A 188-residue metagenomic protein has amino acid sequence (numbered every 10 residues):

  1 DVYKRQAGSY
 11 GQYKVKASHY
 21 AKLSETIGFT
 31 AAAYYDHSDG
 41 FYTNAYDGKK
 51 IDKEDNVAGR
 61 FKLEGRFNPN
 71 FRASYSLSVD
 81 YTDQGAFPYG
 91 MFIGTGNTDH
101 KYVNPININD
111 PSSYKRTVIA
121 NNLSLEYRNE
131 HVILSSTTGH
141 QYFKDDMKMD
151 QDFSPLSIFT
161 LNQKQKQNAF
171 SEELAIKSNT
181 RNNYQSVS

Functional and structural regions predicted by a protein language model:
D1-N44, K49-G59, F71, I119 (+1 more regions): Outer-membrane beta-barrel translocator/receptor signature
G48, K53-V187: Outer-membrane beta-barrel domain signature, strongest for Gram-negative TonB-dependent receptors and also present
